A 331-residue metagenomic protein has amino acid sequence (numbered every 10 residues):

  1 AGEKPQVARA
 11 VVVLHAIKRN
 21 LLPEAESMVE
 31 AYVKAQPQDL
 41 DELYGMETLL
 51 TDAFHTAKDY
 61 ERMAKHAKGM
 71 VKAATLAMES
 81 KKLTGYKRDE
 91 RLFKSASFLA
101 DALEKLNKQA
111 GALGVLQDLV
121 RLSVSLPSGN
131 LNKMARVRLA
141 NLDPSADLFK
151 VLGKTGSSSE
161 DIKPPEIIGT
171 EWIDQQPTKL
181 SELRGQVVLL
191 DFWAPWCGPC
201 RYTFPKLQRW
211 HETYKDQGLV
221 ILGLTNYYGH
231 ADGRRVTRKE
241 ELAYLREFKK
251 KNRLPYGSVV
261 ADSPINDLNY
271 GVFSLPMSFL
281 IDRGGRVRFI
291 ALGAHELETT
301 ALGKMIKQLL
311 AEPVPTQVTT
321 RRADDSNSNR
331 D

Functional and structural regions predicted by a protein language model:
G2-V11, Q38-L49, R88-A96, N130: Generic helix N-cap/helix-start motif at coil->alpha-helix transitions
H15-A16, L50, F54, A96 (+1 more regions): Residue at a conserved register position within TPR or TPR-like alpha-solenoid repeats
R121-T170, S181-R184, V314-D331: N-proximal helix/coil linker or "cap" segments that precede and/or mark the start of modular domains
P177-R201, L207, I221-L222: Short active-site neighborhood of thiol/selenol oxidoreductases, capturing the structured segment around
Y202-N252, V260-L268: Structural microenvironment flanking redox-active thiols in thiol-disulfide oxidoreductases
K250-Y256, V260-K307: Thiol/disulfide oxidoreductase modules built on the thioredoxin-like
